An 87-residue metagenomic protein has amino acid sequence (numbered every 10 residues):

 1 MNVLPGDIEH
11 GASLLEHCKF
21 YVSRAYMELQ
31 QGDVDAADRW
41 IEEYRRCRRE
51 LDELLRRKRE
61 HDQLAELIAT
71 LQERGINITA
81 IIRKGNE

Functional and structural regions predicted by a protein language model:
M1-E87: C-terminal-biased regions
